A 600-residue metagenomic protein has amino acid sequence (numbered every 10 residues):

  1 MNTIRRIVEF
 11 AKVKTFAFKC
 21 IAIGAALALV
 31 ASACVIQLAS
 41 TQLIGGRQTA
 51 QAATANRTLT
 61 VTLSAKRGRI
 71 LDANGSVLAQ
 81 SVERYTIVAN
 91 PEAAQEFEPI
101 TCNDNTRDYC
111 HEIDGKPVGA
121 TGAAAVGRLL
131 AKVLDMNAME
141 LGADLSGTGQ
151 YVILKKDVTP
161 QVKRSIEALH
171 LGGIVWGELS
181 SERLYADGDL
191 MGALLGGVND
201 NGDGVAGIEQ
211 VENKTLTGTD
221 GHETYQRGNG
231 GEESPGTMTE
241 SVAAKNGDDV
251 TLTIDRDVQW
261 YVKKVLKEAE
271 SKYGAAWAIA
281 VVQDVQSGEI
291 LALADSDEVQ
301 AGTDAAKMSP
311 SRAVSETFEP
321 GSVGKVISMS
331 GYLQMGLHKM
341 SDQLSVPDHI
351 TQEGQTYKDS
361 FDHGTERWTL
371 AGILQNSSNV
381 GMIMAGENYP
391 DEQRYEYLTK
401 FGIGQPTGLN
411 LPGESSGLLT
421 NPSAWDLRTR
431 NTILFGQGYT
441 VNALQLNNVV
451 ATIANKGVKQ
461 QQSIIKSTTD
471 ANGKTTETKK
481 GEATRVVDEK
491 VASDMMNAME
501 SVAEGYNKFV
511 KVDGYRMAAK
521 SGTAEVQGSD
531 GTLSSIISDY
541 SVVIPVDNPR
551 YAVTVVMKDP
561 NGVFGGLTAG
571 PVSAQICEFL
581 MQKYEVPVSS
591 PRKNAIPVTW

Functional and structural regions predicted by a protein language model:
M1-G302, Y395-T399, V512, S529 (+1 more regions): Periplasmic/cell-envelope proteins involved in peptidoglycan metabolism and beta-lactam response
N229-M238, A280-P320, I327-M557, G565 (+1 more regions): Beta-lactam-recognizing serine transpeptidase/beta-lactamase-like catalytic domain environment
